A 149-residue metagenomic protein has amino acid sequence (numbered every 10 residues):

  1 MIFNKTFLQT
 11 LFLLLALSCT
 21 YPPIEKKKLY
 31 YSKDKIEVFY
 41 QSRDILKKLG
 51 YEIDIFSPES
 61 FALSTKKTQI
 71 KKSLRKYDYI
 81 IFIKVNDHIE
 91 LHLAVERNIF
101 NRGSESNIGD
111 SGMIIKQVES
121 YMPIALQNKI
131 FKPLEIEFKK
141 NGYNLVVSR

Functional and structural regions predicted by a protein language model:
M1-L17: Sec-dependent bacterial lipoprotein signal peptides
T20-R149: Ser/Thr-rich, low-complexity intrinsically disordered terminal regions
